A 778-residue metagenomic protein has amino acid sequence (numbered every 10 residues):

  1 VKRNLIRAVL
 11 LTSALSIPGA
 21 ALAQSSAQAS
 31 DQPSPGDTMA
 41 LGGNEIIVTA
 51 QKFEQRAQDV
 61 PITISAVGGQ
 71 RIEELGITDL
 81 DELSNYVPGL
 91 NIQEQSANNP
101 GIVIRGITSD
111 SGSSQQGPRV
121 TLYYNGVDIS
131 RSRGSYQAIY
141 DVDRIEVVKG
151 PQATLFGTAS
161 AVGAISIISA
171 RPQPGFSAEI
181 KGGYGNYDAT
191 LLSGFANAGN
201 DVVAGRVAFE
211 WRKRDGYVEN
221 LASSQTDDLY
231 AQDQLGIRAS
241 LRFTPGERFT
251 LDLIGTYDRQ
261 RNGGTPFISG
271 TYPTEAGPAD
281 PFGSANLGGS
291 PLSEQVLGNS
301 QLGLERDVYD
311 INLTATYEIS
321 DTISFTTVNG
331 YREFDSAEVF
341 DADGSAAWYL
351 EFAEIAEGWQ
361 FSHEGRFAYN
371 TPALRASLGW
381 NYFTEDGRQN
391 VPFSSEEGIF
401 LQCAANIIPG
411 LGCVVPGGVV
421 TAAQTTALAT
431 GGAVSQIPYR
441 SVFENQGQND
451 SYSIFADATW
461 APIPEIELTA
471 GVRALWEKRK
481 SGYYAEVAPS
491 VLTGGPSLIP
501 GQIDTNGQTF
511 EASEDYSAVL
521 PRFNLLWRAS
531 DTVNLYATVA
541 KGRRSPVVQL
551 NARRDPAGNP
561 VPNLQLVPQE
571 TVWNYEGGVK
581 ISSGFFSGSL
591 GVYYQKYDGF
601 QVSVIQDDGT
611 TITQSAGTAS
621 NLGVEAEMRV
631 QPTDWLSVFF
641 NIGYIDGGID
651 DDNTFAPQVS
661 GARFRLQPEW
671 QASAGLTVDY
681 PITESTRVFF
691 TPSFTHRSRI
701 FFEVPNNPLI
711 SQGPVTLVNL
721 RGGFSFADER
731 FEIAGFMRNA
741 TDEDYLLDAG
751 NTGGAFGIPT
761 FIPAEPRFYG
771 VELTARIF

Functional and structural regions predicted by a protein language model:
V1-I77, D81-Y86, E247, I311 (+4 more regions): N-terminal Sec signal peptide and the immediately downstream disordered periplasmic leader that contains the TonB box
D37-G175, G577: Acidic, small-polar-rich N-terminal luminal/periplasmic segments of exported/outer-membrane proteins
G117-R119, R131, A138-D143, T154-I237 (+6 more regions): Outer-membrane beta-barrel translocator/receptor signature
S166, Q173-F176, G183, G194-P291 (+6 more regions): Periplasmic-side early beta-strands and strand-to-turn transitions of outer-membrane beta-barrels
G216-Y230, T265-L297, D341-F352, P392-E444 (+6 more regions): Solvent-exposed loop segments that connect transmembrane elements
D310-E318, S324-F340, R528, N534-A540 (+7 more regions): Membrane-embedded beta-barrel scaffold of Gram-negative outer-membrane proteins
R375-S377, P464-L468, S587, V592-Y597 (+2 more regions): Gram-negative outer-membrane beta-barrel transporters
F400, T633, V638, T695-E703 (+1 more regions): C-terminal beta-signal and adjacent terminal beta-strands/loops of Gram-negative outer-membrane beta-barrel proteins
